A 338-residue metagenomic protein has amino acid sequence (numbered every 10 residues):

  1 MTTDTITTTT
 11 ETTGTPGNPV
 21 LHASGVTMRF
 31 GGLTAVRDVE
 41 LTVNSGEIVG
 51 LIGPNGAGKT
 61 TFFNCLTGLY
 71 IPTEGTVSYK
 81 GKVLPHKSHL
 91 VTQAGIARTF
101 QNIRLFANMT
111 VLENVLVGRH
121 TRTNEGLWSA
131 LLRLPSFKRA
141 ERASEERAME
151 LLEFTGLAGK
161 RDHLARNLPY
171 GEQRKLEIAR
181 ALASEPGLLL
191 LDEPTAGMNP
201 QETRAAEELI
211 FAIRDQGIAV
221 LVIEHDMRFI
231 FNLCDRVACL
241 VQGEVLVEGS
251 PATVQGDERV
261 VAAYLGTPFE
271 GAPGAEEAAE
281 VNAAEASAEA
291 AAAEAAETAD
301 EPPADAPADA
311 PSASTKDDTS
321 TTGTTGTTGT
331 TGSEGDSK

Functional and structural regions predicted by a protein language model:
T2-E285, E289: Glycine-rich phosphate-binding loops of nucleotide-dependent enzymes
T267-K338: ABC ATPase nucleotide-binding domains
